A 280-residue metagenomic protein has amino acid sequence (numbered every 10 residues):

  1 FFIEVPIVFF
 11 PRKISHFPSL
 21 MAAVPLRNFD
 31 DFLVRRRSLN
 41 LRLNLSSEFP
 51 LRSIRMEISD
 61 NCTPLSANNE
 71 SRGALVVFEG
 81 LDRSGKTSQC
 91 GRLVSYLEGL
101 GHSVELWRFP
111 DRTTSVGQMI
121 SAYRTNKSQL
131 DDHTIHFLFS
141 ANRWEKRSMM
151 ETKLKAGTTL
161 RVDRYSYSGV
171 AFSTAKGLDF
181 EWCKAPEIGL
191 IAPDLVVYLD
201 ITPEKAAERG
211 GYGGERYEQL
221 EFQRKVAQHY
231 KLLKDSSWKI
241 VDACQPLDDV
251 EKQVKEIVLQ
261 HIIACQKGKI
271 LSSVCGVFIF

Functional and structural regions predicted by a protein language model:
F2-F9: Extreme N-terminal basic, low-complexity initiation segments that serve as generic localization/processing leaders
L20-N69, V94, E204-F280: NTP-dependent small-molecule kinase module
N68-L93: Walker A (P-loop) phosphate-binding motif
L75-F78, T159, L190, V196: Hydrophobic "anchor" residues on beta-strands that sit immediately upstream of conserved functional sites
H102-I191: ATP-dependent small-molecule kinase phosphotransfer cores that center on conserved nucleotide phosphate-binding segments
E105, L195, K239-V241: Structural signal for short hydrophobic segments within the conserved structured cores of catalytic domains across
R164-H229: A glycine- and Lys/Arg-enriched "phosphate-lid" helix/loop adjacent to the NTP-binding pocket of small-molecule kinases
